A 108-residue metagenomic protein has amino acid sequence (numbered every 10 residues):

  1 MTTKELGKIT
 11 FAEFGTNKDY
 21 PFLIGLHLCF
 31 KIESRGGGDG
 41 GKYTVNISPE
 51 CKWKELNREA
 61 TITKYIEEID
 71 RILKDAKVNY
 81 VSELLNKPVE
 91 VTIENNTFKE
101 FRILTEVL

Functional and structural regions predicted by a protein language model:
M1-L108: Short beta-rich binding modules
